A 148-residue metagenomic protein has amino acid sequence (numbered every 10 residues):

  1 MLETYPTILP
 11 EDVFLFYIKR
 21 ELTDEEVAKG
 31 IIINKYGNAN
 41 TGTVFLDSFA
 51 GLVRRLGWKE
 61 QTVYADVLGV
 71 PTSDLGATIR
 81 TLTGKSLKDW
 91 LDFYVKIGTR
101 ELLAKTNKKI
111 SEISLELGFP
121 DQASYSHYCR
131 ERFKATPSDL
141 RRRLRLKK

Functional and structural regions predicted by a protein language model:
P6-I33, N40, V70: An amphipathic alpha-helical interaction segment
L22-V27, I31, Y36, H127-K148: …primarily DNA-binding HTH/wHTH and HhH modules…
A28, F45-E60, I79, T83 (+3 more regions): Basic, amphipathic alpha-helical hairpins
T62, S73, K109-E112, Q122-A123 (+1 more regions): Residues within helix-turn-helix
L68, L117-G118, C129: Core residues of bacterial helix-turn-helix
V70, F119-P120, A135: The short coil/loop that forms the "turn" connecting the two helices of the helix-turn-helix
L75, S124-Y125, C129: Short hydrophobic/aromatic patch on the recognition helix
L82-P120, R142-K148: Terminal helix-turn-helix DNA-binding modules in bacterial transcription factors
